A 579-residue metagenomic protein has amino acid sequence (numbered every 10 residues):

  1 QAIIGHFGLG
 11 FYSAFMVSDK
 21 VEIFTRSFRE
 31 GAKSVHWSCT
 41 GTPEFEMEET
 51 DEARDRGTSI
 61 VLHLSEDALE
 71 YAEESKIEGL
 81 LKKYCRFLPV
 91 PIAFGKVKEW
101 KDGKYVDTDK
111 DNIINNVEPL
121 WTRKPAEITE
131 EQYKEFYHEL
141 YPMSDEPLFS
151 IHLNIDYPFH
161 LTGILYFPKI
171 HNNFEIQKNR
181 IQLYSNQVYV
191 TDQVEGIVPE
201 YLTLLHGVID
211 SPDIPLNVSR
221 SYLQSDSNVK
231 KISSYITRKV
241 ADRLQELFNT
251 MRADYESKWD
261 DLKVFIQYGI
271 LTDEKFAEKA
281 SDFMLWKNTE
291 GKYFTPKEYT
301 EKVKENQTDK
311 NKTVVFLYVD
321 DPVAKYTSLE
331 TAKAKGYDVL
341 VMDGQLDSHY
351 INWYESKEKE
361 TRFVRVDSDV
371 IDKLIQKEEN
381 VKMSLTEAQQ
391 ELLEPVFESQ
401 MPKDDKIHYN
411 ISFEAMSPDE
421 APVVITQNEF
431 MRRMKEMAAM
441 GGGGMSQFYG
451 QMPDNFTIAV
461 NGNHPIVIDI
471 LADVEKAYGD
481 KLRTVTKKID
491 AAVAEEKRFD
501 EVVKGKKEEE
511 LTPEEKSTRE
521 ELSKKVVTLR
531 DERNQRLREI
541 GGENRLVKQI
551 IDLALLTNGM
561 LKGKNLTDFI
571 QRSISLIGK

Functional and structural regions predicted by a protein language model:
Q1-Y12, V21-K579: Conserved GHKL (Bergerat-fold) ATPase module
